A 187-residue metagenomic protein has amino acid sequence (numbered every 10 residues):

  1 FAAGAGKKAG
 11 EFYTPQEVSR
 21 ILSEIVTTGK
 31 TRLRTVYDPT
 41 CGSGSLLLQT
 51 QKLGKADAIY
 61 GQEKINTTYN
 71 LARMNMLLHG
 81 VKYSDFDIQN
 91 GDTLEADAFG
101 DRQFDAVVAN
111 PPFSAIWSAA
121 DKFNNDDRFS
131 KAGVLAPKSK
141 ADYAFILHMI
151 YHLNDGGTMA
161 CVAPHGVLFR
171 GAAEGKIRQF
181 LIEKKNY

Functional and structural regions predicted by a protein language model:
F1-A2: Long recognition/docking surfaces used for binding and targeting
K8-A109, S114-F123, F129-A132, A144 (+3 more regions): Conserved S-adenosyl-L-methionine
R128-L153: Glycine-rich S-adenosyl-L-methionine
L153-M159: Short glycine-dipeptide loop
